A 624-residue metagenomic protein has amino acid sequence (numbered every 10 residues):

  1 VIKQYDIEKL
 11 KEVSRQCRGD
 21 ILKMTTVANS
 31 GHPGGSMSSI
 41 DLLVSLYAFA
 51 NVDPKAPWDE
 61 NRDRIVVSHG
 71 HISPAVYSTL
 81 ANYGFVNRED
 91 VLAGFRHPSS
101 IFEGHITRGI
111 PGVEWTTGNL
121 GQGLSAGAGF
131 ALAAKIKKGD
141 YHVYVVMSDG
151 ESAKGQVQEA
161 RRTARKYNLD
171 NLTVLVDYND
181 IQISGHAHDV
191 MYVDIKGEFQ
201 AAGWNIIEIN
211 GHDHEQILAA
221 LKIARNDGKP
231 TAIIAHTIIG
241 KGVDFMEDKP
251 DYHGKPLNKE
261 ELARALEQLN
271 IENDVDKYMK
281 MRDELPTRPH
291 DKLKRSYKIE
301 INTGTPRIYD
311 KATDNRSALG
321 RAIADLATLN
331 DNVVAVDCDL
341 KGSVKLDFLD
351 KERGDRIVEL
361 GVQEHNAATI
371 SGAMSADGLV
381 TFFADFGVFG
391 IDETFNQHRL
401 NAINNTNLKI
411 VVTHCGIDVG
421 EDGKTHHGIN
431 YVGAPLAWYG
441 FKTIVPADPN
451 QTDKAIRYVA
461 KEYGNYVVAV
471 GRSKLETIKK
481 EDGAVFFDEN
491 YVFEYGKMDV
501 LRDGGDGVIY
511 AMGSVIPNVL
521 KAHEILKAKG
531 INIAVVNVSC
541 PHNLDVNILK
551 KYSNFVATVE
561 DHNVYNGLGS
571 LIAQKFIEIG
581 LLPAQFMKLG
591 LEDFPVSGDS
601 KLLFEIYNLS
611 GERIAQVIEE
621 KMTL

Functional and structural regions predicted by a protein language model:
V1-Y144, E208, K277-A469, K474-L475: Thiamine diphosphate
K11, R88, H97-G109, V113 (+10 more regions): Thiamine diphosphate
H69, A153, R316, M512-V515: Hydrophobic alpha-helical segments and helix-packing faces
M147: Short hydrophobic beta-strand that contains or immediately precedes a catalytic carboxylate
G150, N401, A557: Alpha-helical transition-metal enzyme core signature, strongest for iron centers
G150-Q156, D213-L218, F389, P446-D453 (+1 more regions): Active-site glycine- and acidic-residue-rich loops that bind and position anionic ligands or nucleotide-like cofactors
